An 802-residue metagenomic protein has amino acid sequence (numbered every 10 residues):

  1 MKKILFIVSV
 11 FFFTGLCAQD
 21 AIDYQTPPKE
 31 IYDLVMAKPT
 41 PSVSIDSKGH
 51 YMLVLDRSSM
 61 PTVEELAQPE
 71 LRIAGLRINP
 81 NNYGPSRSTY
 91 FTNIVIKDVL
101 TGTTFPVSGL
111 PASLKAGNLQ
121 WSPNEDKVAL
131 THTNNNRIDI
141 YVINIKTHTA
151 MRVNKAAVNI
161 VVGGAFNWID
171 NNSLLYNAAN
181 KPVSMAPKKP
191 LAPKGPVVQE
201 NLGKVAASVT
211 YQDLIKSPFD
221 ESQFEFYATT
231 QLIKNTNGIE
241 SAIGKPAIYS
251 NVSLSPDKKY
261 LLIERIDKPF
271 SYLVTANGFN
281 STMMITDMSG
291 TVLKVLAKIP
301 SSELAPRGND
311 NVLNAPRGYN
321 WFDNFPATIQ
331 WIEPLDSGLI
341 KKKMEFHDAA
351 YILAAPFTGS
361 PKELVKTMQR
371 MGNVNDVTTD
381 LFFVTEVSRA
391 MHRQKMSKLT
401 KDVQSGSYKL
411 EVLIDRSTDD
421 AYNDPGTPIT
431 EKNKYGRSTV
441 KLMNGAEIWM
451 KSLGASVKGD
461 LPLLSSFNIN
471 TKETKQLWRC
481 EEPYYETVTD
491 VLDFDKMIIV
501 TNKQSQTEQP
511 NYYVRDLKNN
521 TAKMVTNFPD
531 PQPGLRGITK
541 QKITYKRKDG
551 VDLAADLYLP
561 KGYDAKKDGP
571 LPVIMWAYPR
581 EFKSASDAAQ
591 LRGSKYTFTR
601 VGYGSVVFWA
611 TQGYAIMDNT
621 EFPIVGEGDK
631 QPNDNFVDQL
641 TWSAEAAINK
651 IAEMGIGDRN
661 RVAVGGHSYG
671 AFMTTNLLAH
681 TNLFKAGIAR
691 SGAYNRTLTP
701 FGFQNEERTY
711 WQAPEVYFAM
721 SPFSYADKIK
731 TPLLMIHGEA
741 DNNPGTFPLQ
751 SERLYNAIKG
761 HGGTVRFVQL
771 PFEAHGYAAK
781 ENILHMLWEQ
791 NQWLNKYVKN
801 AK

Functional and structural regions predicted by a protein language model:
M1-A21, E739: Bacterial Sec-dependent N-terminal signal peptides
I7, A18-T521, N527-G537, D552 (+2 more regions): Beta-propeller folds
P85-T92, V99, G593-K802: Active-site-proximal cap/loop segments of hydrolase catalytic domains
M283, I329, L413, Y512 (+6 more regions): Conserved hydrophobic/aromatic pocket- or pore-lining residues that grip, position, or stack substrates in active sites
T526-G569: N-terminal cap/lid segment of alpha/beta-hydrolase-fold proteins
L571, Y578-K583, S594: Active-site glycine-rich loops that stabilize anionic/oxyanionic intermediates across multiple enzyme folds
P572-I574, I616: Hydrophobic beta-strand anchors of alpha/beta hydrolase catalytic cores
A577-Y578, H737: The conserved beta1-alpha1 loop
